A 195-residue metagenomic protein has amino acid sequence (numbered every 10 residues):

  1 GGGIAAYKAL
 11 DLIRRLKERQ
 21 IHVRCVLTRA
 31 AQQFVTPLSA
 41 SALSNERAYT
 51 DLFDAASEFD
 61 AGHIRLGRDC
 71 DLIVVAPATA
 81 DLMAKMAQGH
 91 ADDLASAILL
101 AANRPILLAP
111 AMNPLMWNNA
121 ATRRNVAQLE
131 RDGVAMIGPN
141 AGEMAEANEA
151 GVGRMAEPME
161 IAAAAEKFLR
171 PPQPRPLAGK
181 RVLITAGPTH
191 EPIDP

Functional and structural regions predicted by a protein language model:
G1-L108, N113-P195: A cross-family phosphate/adenosyl-ligand binding-site feature
